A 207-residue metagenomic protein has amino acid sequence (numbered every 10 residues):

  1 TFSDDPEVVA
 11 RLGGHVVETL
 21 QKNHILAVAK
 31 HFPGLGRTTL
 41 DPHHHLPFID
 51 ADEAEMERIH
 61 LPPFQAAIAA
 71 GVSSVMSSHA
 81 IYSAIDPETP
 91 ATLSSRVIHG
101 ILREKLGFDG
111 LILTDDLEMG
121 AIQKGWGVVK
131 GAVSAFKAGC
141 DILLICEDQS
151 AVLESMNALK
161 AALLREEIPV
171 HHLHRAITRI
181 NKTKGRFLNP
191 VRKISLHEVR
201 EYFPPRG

Functional and structural regions predicted by a protein language model:
T1-L12, L40-R58, S83-T92, A162-P169: Glycine-rich tight-turn/loop motif centered on a GG-T
T1-L26, P90-L113, H172: Alpha-helix-loop-beta-strand connector modules within alpha/beta enzyme cores
V8-P33, T39-P42, D52-S74: Phosphate/pyrophosphate-binding betaalpha-module
A27-A29, V75-S77, G110-L117, L143-L144 (+1 more regions): Hydrophobic faces of well-ordered beta-strands that scaffold small-molecule active sites in alpha/beta enzyme cores
P33, H79-S83, L117-E118, Q149: Active-site-proximal loop/turn and secondary-structure-junction residues that shape catalytic pockets, frequently
L40-I59, E88-L93, L111, D116-I142 (+1 more regions): Active-site-adjacent loop and "lid" segments of alpha/beta metabolic enzymes
I68-E88: Short acidic, glycine-rich surface-loop motifs adjacent to enzyme active sites
S95, E104-K105, Q123-G207: Preference for extracellular/luminal or secreted protein segments
